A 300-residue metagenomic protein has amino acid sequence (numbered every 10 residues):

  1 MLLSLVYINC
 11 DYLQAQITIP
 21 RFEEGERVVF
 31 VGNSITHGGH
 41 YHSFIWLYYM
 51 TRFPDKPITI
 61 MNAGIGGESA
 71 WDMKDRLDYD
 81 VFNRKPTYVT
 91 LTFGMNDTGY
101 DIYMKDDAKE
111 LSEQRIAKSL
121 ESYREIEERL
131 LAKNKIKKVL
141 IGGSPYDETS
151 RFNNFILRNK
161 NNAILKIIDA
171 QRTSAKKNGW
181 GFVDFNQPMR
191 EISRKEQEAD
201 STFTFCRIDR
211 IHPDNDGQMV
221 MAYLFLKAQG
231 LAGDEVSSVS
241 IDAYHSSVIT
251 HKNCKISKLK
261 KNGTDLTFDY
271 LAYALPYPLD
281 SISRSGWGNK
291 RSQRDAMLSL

Functional and structural regions predicted by a protein language model:
M1-Q16: Bacterial Sec-dependent N-terminal signal peptides
D11-Q14, E26, G99, M221: Intrinsic disorder/low-complexity detector
Q16-V28: Membrane/wall-proximal cationic-aromatic binding patches
F22, S43-T59, E68-M219, Y223-A243 (+1 more regions): Alpha-helical cap/lid subdomain in secreted, periplasmic, or secretory-pathway luminal O-acyl-processing enzymes
E26-H40, G66-S69: Catalytic nucleophile-elbow at a beta strand-turn-alpha helix junction centered on a G-D-S/GDSL motif, marking
F30-V31, N62, L140: A structural signal for the hydrophobic beta-strands that form the central parallel beta-sheet of Rossmann-like
